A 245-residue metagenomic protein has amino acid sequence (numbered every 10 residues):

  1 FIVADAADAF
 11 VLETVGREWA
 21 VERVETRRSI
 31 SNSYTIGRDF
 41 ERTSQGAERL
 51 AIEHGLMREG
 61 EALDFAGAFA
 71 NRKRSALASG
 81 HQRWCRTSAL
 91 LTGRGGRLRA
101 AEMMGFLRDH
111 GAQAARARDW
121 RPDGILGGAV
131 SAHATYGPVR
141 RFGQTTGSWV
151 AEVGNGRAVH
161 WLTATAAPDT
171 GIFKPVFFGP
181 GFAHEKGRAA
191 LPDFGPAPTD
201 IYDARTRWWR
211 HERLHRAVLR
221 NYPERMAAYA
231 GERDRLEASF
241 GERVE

Functional and structural regions predicted by a protein language model:
F1-I2: Beta-rich nucleic-acid/ligand-interaction surfaces
D5, A9-L12, V21-E245: C-terminus-biased signal that marks the final domain/tail of proteins
